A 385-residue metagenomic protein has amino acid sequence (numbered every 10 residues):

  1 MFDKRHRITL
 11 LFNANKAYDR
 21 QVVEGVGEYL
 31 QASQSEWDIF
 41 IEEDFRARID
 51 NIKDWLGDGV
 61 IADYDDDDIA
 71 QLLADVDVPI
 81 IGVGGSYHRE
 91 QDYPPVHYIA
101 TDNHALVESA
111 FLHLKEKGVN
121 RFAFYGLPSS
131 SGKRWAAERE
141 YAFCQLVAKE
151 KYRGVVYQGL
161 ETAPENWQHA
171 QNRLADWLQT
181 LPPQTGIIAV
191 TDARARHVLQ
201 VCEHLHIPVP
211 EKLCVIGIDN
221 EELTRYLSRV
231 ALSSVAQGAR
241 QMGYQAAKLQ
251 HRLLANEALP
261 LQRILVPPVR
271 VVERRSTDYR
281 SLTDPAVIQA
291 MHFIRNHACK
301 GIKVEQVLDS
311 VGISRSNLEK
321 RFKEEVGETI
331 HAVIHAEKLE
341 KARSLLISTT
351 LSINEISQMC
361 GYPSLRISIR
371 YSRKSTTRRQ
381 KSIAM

Functional and structural regions predicted by a protein language model:
M1-G59, I69-V304, L308-S310, E319 (+6 more regions): Bacterial carbohydrate/catabolite-sensing allosteric modules
E305-I334, S357-R379: Basic/polar phosphate-binding segments, predominantly the helix-turn-helix DNA-binding elements of transcriptional
K381-I383: Short, tandemly repeated low-complexity microdomains enriched for cysteine and small residues
